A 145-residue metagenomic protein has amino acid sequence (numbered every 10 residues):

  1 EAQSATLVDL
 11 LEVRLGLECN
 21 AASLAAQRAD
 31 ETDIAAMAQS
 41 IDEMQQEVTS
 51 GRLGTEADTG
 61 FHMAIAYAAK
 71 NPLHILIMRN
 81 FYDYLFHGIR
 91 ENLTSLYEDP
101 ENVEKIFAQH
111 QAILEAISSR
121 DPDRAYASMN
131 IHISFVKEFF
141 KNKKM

Functional and structural regions predicted by a protein language model:
E1-V8: HTH-adjacent hinge/linker in prokaryotic transcriptional regulators
L10-E91, Q109-A112, R124-V136: Conserved amphipathic alpha-helical segments that form helical-bundle/coiled-coil interaction surfaces
G54-D58, T94-D99, K144-M145: Juxtamembrane/interface motifs at transmembrane-helix termini
G88-E104: Extended hydrophobic/aromatic segments used for targeting, binding, or gating
E104-I106, L114: Phosphate/pyrophosphate-binding active-site loops
I117-D123: Short acidic-aromatic low-complexity motifs
S134-M145: Short, charge-rich amphipathic alpha-helical segments embedded in non-transmembrane helical bundles/solenoids
